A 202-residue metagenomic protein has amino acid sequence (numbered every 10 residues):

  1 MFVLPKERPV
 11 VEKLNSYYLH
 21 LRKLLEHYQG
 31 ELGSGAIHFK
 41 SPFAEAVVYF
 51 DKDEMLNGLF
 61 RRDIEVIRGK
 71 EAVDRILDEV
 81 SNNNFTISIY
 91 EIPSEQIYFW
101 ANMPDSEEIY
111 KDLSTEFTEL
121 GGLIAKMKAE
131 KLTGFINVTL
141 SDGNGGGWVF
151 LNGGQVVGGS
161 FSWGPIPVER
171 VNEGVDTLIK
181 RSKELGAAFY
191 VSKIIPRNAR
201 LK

Functional and structural regions predicted by a protein language model:
M1-K202: Acidic, Ser/Thr/Pro-enriched low-complexity segments and adjacent helix/loop capping patches that create flexible
